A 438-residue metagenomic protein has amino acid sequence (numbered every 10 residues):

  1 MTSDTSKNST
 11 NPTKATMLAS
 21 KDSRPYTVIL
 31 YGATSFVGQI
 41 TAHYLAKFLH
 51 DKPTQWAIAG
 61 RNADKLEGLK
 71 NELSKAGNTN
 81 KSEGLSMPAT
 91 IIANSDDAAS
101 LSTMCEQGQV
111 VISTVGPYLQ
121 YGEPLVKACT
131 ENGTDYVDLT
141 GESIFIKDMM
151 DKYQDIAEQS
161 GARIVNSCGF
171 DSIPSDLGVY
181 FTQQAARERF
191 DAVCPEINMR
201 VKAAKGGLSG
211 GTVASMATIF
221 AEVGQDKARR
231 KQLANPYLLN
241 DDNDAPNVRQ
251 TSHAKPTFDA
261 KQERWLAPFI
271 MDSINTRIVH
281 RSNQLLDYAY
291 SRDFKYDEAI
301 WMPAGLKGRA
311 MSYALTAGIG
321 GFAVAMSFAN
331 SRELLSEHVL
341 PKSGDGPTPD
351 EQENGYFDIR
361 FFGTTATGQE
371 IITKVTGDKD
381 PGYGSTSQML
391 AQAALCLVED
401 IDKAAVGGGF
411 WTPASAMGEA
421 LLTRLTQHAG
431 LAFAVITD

Functional and structural regions predicted by a protein language model:
T2, N11-P25: A short, basic/flexible loop-to-alpha-helix module at the beginning of a structural domain
D4, A15-L18, Q184-D438: C-terminal catalytic/substrate-binding lobe primarily of soluble NAD(P)-dependent oxidoreductases
T27-K47: N-terminal Rossmann NAD(P)H-binding glycine-rich loop of SDR-like oxidoreductase domains
Y44-P53, L286-Y288: A short, Lys/Arg-enriched amphipathic alpha-helix followed by its capping loop at the start of a domain
K52-K65: Conserved glycine-rich Rossmann-like NAD(P)H-binding loop of the short-chain dehydrogenase/reductase
A76-D97: Rossmann-fold cofactor-recognition segment
I91-V110, T114-Q120: Conserved Rossmann-fold cofactor-binding substructure of NAD(P)-dependent oxidoreductases
G116-P236, I274, R281: Glycine-/Pro-rich loop/turn segments that contact NAD(P) or position catalytic residues in Rossmann-like domains
